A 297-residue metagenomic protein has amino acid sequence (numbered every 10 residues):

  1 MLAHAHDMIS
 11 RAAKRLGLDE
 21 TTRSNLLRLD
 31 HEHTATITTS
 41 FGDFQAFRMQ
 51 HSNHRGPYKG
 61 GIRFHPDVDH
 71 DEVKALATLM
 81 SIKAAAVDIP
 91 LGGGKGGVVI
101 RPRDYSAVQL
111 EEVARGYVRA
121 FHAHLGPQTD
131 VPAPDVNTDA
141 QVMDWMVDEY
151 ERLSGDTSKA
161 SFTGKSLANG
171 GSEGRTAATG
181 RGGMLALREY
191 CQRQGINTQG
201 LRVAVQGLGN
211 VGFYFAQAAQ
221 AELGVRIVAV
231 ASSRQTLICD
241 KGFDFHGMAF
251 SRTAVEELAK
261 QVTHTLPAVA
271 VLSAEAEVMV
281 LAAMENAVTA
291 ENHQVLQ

Functional and structural regions predicted by a protein language model:
M1-T36: Short, Gly/Pro- and small/polar-rich lid/capping loops
I9, A13-E20, A77-A84, A114-T129 (+7 more regions): Structural signal for hydrophobic packing residues in well-ordered secondary-structure cores of soluble enzyme domains
N25-H31, G93-G94, A133-M143, G164-S166 (+2 more regions): A glycine-rich phosphate-binding loop feature that marks nucleotide/adenosyl-phosphate handling sites
E32-T38, F47-P102: Glycine-rich, N-terminal phosphate-binding loop and its surrounding beta-alpha-beta segment
A84-T198: Glycine/serine-rich phosphate-binding loop and adjoining beta1-alpha1 elements at the start of nucleotide-handling
G164-S166, G174-S273: Glycine-rich phosphate/diphosphate-binding loop of Rossmann-like nucleotide-binding domains
H264-Q297: Rossmann-fold NAD(P) dinucleotide-binding segment
